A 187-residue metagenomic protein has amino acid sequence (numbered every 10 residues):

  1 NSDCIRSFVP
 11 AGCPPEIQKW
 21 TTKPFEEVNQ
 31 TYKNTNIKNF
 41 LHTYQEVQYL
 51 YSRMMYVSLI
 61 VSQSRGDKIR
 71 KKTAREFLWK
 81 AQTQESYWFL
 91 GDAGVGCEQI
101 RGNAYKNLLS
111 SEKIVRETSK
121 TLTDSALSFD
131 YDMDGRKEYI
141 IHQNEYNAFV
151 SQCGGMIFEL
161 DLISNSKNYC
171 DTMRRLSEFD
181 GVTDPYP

Functional and structural regions predicted by a protein language model:
N1-G155, S164-S166, R174: Active-site and substrate-binding clefts of carbohydrate-active enzymes
F158-L160: Intrinsically disordered, low-complexity regulatory segments enriched in Ser/Thr/Pro and charged residues
N165, T172-P187: Beta-strand/loop-rich accessory regions of lumenal/periplasmic or secreted enzymes, predominantly carbohydrate-active
